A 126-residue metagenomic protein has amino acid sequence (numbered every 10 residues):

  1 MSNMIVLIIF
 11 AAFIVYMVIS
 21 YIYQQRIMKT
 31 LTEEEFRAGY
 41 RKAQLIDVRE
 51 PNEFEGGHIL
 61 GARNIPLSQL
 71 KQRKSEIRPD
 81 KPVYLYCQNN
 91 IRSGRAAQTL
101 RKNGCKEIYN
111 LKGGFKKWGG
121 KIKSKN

Functional and structural regions predicted by a protein language model:
M1-E33, G39-A43, P51-P82, I91-N126: Rhodanese-like catalytic fold shared by cysteine-dependent sulfurtransferases and DSP/PTP-type phosphatases
Y86: Short, surface-exposed ligand- or partner-binding patches at beta-edge/loop junctions that are enriched in aromatics
